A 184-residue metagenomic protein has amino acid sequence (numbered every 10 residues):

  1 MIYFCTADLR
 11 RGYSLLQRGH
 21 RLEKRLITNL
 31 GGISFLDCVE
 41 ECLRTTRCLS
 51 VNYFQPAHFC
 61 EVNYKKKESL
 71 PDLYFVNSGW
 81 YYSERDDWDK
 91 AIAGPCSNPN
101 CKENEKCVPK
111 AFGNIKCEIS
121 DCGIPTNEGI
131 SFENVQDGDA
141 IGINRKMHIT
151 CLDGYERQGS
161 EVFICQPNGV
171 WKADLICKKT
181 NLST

Functional and structural regions predicted by a protein language model:
M1-A7: Cleavable N-terminal signal peptides of Sec/SRP-targeted secreted and luminal proteins
D8-L36, N77-T184: Conserved N-terminal submotifs of small, disulfide-stabilized extracellular modules
S14-K66: N-terminal "mature ectodomain cap" immediately after the signal peptide in secreted/cell-surface glycoproteins
S50, F54, C60, D72-Y74 (+3 more regions): Short linear functional motifs in flexible/disordered or boundary regions
A57, E61, L70, G79-Y81 (+1 more regions): A sequence-level detector of short, solvent-exposed, charge-rich linear segments
K67-L73, L182-T184: Short, charged/polar, Gly/Pro-enriched secondary-structure boundary elements
